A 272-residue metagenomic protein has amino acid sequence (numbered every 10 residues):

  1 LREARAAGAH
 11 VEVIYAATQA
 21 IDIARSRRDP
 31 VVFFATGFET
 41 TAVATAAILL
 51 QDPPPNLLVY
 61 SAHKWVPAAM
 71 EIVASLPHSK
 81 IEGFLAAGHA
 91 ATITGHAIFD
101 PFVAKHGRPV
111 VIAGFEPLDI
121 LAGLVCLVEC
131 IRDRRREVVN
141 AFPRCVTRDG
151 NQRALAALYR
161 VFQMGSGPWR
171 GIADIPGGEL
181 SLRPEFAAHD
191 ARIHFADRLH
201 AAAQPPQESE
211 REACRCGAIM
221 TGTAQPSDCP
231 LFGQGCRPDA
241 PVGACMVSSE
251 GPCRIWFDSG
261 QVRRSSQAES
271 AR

Functional and structural regions predicted by a protein language model:
L1-A4, A47-P53, A74-H78, F99-K105 (+4 more regions): Short, solvent-exposed amphipathic alpha-helical segments in soluble enzyme and RNA/protein-processing domains
L1-R27, F33: The feature marks the mature, well-folded catalytic cores of soluble enzymes
I23-R27, V43-I48, M70-S75, G95-F99 (+1 more regions): Short acidic, glycine/serine/threonine-rich loops at helix termini
P30-A35, T40-A87: Active-site histidine-anchored catalytic micro-motif
Y60, K80-D149: A conserved active-site cap/scaffold subdomain adjacent to cofactor or substrate pockets
L121-A218: Internal helical hairpin/lid segments
Q204-V262: Cysteine-cluster motifs in flexible loop/terminal segments that predominantly coordinate metals
